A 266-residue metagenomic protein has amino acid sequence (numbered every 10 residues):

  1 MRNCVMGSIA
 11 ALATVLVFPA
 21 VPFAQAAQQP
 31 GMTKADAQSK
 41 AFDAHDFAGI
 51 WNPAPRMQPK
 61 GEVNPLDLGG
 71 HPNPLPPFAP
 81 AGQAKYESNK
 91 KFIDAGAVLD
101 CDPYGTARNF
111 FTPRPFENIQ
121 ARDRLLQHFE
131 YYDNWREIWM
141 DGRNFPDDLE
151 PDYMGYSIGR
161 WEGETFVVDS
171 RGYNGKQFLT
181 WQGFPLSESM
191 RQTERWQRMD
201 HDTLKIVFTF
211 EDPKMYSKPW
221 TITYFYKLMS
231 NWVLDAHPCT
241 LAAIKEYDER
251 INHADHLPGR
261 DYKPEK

Functional and structural regions predicted by a protein language model:
N3-V5, I9, A20-K266: PEST-like low-complexity, intrinsically disordered acidic/proline/serine-rich tracts that flank trafficking/processing
L12-F18: Hydrophobic core
